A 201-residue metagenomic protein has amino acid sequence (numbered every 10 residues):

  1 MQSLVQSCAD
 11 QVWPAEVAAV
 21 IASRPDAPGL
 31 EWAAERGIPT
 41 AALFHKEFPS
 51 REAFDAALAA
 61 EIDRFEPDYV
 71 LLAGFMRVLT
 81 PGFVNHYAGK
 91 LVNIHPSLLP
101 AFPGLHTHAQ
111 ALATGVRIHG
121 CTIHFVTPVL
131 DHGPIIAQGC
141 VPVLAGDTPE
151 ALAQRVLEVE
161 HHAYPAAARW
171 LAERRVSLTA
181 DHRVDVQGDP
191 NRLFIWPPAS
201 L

Functional and structural regions predicted by a protein language model:
M1, G29-L30, D55, H108 (+1 more regions): A general structural signal for well-ordered alpha-helical segments in protein cores
M1-P28, W32: N-terminal Rossmann-like dinucleotide-binding module
S7, S23, Y69, A73-Q187: Donor/substrate-binding cores of folate-linked one-carbon enzymes
R36-G37, Y87: Short, structured coil segments at secondary-structure junctions
A41-K46, I94: Short beta->alpha connector loops at strand-helix junctions that form conserved, small/polar/Pro-enriched
K46-A59: Glycine-rich, highly charged phosphate/nucleotide-binding loops
E61-P67: Glycine-rich phosphate-binding loop signature in dinucleotide/nucleotide-binding domains
D181-L201: Short, basic/aromatic-enriched C-terminal tail that caps enzymatic domains
